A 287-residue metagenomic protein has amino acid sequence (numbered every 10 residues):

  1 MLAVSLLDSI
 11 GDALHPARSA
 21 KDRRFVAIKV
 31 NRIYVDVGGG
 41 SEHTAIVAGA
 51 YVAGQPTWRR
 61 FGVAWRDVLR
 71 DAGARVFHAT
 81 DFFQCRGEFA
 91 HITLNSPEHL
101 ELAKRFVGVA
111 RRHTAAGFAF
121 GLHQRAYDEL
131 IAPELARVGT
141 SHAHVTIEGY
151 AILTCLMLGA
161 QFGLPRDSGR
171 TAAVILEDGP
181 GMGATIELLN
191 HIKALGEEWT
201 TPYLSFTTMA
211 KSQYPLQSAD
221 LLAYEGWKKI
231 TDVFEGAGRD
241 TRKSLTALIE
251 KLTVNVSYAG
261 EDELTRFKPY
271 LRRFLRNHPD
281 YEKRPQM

Functional and structural regions predicted by a protein language model:
M1-M287: Phosphate-ester processing/binding pockets and catalytic centers
